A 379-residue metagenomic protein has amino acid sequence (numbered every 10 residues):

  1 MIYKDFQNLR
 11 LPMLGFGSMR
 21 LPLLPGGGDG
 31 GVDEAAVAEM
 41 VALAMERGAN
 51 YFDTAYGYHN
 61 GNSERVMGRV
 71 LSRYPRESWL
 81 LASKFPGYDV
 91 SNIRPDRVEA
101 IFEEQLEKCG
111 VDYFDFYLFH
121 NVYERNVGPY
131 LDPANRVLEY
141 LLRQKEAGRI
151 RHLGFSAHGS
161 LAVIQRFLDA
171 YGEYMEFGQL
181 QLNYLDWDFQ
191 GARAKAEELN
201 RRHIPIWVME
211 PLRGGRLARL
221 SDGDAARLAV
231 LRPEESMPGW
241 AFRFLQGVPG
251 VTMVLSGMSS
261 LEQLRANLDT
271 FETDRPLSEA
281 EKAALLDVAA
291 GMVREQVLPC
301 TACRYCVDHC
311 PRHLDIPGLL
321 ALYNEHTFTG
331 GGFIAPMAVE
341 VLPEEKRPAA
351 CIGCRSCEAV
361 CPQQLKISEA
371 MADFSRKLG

Functional and structural regions predicted by a protein language model:
M1-W79, Y140, E146: N-terminal binding-site loop/beta-alpha segment at the start of enzyme catalytic domains that lines or forms
N8-R10, E46, G68-S78, E103-D112 (+3 more regions): Acidic (Asp/Glu)-rich catalytic clusters
L11, A49, V111-F114, I150 (+2 more regions): A structural motif
R20-A35, F85-R97, R125-Y130, A225-E235: Active-site mouth loops of central-metabolism enzymes
D29-A44, I93-G110, G159-A170, M237-F244: Short, acidic/polar
L106-P129: Active-site groove signature of glycoside hydrolases
V122-T301, Y305-L314, G318-A321, T329-P336 (+2 more regions): Beta/alpha (TIM)-barrel catalytic core signal, keyed to glycine-rich beta->alpha loops juxtaposed to Asp/Glu that bind
L298-H313, P348-Q364: Local cysteine-cluster metal-coordination motifs and their immediate loop/turn environment, predominantly Fe-S cluster
